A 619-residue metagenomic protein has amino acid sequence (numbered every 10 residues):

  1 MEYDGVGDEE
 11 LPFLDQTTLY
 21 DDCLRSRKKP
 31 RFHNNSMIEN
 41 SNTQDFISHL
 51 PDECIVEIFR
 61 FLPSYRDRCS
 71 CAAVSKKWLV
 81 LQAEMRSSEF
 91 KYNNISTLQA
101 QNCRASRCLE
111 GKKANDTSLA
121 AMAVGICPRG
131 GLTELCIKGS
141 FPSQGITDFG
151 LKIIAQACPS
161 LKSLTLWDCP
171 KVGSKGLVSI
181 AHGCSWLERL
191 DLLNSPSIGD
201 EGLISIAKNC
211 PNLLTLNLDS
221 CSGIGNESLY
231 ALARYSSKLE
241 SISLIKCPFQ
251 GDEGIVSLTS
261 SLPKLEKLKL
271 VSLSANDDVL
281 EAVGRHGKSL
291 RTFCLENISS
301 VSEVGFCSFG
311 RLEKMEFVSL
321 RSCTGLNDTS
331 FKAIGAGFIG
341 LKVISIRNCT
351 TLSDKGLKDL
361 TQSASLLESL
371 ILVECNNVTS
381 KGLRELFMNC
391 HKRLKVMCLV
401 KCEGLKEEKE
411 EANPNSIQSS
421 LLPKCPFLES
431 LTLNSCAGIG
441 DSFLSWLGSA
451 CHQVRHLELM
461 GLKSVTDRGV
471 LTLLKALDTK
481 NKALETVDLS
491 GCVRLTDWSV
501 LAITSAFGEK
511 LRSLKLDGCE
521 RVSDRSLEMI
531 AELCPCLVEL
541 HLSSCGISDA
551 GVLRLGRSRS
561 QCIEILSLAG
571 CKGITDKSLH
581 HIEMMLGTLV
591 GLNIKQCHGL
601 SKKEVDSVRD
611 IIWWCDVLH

Functional and structural regions predicted by a protein language model:
M1-A181, W186-A207, P211-G251, I255-S272 (+13 more regions): N-terminal adaptor-interaction module of cullin-RING ubiquitin ligase components
V56, Y65-R66, K76-L79, M85-S88 (+19 more regions): Innate immune receptor modules and recognition interfaces
L135-K138, L164-L166, L190-L192, L216-L218 (+14 more regions): Conserved hydrophobic beta-strand positions in leucine-rich repeat
S140-S143, C169-P170, S195-P196, C221 (+14 more regions): Conserved "Asn-ladder"/turn position within leucine-rich repeats
L151-Q156, L177-G183, L203-N209, L229-S236 (+14 more regions): A structural signal for leucine-rich repeat
A336, M397, P423, N434 (+10 more regions): Cross-kingdom leucine-rich repeat
E539, R554, Q561-H619: C-terminal interaction modules of eukaryotic adaptor/scaffold proteins
